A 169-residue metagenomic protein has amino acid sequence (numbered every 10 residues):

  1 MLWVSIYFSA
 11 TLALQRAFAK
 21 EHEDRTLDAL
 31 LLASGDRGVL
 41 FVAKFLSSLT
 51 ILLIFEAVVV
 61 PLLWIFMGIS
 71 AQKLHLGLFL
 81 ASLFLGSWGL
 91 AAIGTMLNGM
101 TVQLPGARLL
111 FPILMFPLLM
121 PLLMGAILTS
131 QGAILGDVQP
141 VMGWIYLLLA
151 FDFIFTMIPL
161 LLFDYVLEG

Functional and structural regions predicted by a protein language model:
M1-L14: Long, hydrophobic alpha-helical segments
T11-L31: Transmembrane helix boundary and interhelical loop/hinge segments in multi-pass membrane proteins
G35-W64: Selective transmembrane-helix segments that form parts of the transport pathway or gating/packing helices in multipass
P61-S82, S130-I145: Membrane-interfacial helix-loop-helix connectors in multipass membrane proteins
S82-F116, L167-G169: A structural motif at transmembrane helix-loop-helix junctions in multipass membrane proteins
A91-N98, P121-L135: Transmembrane alpha-helical segments of integral membrane proteins
D152-G169: Junction motif at the cytosolic side of a transmembrane helix
